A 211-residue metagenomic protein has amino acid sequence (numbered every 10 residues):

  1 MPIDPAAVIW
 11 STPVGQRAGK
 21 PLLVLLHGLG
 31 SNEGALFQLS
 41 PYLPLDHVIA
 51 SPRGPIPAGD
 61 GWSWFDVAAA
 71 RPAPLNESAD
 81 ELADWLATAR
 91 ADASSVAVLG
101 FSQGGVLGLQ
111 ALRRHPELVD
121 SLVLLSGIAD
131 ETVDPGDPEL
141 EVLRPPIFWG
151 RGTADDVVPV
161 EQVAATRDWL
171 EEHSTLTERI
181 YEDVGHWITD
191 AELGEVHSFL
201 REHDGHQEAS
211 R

Functional and structural regions predicted by a protein language model:
P2-S95: Serine-hydrolase catalytic machinery in alpha/beta-hydrolase-like enzymes
G28-S31, I128, T153: Active-site glycine-rich loops that stabilize anionic/oxyanionic intermediates across multiple enzyme folds
Q38, Q110-R114: Active-site signature of alpha/beta-hydrolase-fold catalytic machinery across serine- and Asp/Cys-nucleophile hydrolases
L99-G104, G108: Gly/Ala-rich beta-loop-alpha elbow adjacent to hydrolase catalytic centers
E117-D130: A conserved short beta-strand
E131, T153-V158, H186-W187: Acidic catalytic loop of the alpha/beta-hydrolase fold
L143, F148-R151, D155: Short beta-strand/loop motif that positions the catalytic acidic residue of the alpha/beta-hydrolase fold
E161-R211: C-terminal catalytic histidine-bearing segment of alpha/beta-hydrolase fold enzymes
